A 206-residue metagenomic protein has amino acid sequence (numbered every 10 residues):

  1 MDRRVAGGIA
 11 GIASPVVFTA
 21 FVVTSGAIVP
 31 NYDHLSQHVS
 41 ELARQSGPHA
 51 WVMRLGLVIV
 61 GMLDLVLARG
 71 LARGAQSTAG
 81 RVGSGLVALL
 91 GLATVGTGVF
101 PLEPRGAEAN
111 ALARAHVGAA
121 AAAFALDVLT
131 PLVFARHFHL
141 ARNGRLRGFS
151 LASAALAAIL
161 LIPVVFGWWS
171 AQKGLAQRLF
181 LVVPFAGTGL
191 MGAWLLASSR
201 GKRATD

Functional and structural regions predicted by a protein language model:
D2-H38, L42, S46-R200: Hydrophobic, aromatic-enriched alpha-helical segments typical of multi-pass transmembrane helices
R200-D206: Short, Lys/Arg-enriched, Gly/Pro-containing loop segments at transmembrane-helix junctions of multi-pass membrane
